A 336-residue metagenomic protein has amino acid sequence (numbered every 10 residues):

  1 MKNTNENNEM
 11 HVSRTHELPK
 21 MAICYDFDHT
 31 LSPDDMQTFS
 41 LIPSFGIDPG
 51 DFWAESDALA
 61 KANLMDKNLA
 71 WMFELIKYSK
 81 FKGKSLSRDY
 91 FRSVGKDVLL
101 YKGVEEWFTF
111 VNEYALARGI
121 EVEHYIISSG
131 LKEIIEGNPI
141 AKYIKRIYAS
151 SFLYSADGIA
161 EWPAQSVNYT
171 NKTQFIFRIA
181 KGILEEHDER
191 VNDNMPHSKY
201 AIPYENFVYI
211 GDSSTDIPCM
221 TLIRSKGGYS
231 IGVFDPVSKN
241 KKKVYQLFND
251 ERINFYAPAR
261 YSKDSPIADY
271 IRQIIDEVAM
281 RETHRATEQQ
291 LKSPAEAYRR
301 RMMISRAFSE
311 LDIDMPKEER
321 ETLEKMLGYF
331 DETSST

Functional and structural regions predicted by a protein language model:
K2-A156, L247, E251-N254: Alpha-helical substrate-recognition element adjacent to the catalytic core
G95-K96, K102-Y125, S129-S335: C-terminal cap/substrate-recognition subdomain and adjoining C-terminal extension of metal-dependent phosphatase-like
